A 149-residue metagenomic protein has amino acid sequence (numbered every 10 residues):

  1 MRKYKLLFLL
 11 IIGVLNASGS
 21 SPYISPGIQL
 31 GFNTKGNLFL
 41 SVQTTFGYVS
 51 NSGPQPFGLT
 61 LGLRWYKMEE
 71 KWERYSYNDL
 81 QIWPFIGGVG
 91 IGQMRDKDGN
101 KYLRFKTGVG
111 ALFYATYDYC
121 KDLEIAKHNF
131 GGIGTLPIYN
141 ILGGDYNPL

Functional and structural regions predicted by a protein language model:
M1-S21, Y146-L149: Cleavable N-terminal export/targeting peptides
P22-T34, V42-E69, S76-N78, I86-K97 (+1 more regions): Transmembrane beta-strand segments that form the barrel wall of outer-membrane beta-barrel proteins
V42, K127-L149: Outer-membrane beta-barrel "beta-signal"
Q43-G47, Y77-Q81, K106-G108, G131-T135: Outer-membrane beta-barrel architecture
E73-Y77, G99-R104, K127: Short, surface-exposed coil-to-beta transition loops
P84-G87, A111-Y114, P137-L142: Glycine- and small hydrophobic-rich membrane-insertion segments that are intrinsically disordered in solution
M94-G110: Acidic, glycine-rich flexible loop segments
